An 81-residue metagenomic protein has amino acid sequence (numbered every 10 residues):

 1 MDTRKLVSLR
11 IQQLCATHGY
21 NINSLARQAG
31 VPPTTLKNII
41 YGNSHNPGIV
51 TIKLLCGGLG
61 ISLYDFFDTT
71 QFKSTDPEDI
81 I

Functional and structural regions predicted by a protein language model:
M1-N21: A short, Lys/Arg-rich alpha-helix, primarily the initiator
A16, Y41, Q71: Residue-level detection of the helix-turn-helix DNA-binding "recognition helix"
L25-A26: Short alpha-helical "recognition helix" segments of helix-turn-helix
G30-N46: Recognition helix of helix-turn-helix/homeodomain-like DNA-binding domains that insert into the DNA major groove
N38, F67-I81: Short, charged recognition helix plus adjacent turn of helix-turn-helix-like nucleic-acid-binding domains
N43-G57: Short, basic-rich loop-to-helix N-cap that marks the start of a DNA-contacting helix
